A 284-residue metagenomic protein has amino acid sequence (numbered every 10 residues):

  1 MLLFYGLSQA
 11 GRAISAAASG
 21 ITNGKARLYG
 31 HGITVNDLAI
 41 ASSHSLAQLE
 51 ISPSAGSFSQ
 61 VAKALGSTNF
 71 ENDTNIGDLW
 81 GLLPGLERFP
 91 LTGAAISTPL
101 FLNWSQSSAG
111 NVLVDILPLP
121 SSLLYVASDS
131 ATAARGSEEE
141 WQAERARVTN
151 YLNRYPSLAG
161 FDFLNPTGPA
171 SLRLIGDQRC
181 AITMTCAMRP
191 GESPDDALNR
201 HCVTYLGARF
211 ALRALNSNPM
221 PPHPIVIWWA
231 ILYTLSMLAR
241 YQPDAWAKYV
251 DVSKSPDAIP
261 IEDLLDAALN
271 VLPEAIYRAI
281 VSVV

Functional and structural regions predicted by a protein language model:
M1-V284: Terminal alpha-helical segments
